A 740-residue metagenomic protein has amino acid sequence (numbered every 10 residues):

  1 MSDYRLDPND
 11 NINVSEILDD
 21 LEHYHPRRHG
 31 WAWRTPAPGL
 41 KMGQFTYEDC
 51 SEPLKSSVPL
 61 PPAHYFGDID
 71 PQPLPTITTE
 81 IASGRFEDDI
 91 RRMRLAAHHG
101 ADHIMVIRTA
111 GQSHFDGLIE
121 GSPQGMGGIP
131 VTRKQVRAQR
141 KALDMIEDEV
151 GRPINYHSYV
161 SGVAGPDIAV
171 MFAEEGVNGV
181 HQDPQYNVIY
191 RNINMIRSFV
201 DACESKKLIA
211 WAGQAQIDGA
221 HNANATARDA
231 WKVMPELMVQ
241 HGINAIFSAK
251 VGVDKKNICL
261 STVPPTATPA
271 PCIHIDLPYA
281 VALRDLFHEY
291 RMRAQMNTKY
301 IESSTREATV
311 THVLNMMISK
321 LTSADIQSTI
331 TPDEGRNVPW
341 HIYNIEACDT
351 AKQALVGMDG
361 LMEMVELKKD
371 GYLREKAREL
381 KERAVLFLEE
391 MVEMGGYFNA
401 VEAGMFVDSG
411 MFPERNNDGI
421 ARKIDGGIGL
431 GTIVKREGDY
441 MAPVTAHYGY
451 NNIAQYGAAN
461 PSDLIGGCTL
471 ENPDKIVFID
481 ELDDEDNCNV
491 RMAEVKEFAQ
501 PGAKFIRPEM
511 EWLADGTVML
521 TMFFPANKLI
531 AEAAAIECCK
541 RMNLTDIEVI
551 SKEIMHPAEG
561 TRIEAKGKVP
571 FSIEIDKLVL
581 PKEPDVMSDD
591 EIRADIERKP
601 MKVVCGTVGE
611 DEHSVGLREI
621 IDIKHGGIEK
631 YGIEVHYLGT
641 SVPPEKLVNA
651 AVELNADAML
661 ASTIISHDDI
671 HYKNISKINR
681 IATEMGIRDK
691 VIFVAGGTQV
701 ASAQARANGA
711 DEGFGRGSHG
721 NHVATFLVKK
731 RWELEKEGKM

Functional and structural regions predicted by a protein language model:
M1-S2, Y24-A37, S113, R336-N337 (+1 more regions): Domain-level signal for soluble alpha/beta catalytic cores
S15-P26, L74-R91, P153-A164, A227-K232 (+4 more regions): Active-site mouth loops of central-metabolism enzymes
H29-Y65, I77-H99, H103-M234, M555-P557 (+5 more regions): Active-site beta->alpha loop and helix N-cap motifs at the rims of alpha/beta catalytic domains
D68-I81, D148-V160, G213-Q214, D285-K299 (+3 more regions): Short beta-strand/loop segments at the ligand-binding rim of alpha/beta enzyme cores
A96, S319, H613: Conserved, mostly hydrophobic/aromatic
G100-S113, E175-N192, N244, N315-V338 (+2 more regions): Glycine-rich phosphate-binding active-site loops on the catalytic face of alpha/beta enzymes
G127-V131, R140-D144, V160, H181 (+2 more regions): Catalytic alpha/beta core domains of metabolic enzymes, predominantly
D325-T329, P339-R374: Structured C-terminal cap/extension of enzyme domains
